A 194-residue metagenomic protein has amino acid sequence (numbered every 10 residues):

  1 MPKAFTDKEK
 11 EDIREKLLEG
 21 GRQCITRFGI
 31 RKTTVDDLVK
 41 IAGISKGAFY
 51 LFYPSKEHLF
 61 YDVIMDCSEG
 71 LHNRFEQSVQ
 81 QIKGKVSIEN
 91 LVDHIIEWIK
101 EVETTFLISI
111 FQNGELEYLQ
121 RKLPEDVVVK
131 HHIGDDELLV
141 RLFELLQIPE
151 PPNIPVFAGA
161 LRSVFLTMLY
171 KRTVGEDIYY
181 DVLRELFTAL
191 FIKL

Functional and structural regions predicted by a protein language model:
M1-F28, D37, I41: Basic, helix-initiating cap at the start of DNA-binding domains
E11-E19, K32, F52-E76: An amphipathic alpha-helix adjacent to DNA-recognition modules
I13, K56, V63, C67 (+4 more regions): Hydrophobic/aromatic residues within well-ordered alpha-helical segments
C24-H58: Helix-turn-helix
D62, E76-T104, Y180: Hydrophobic alpha-helical connector segments
E76, Q120-G159, D181: Amphipathic alpha-helical packing segments from all-alpha helical-bundle domains
E89, D93, I154-R162: Short, well-structured alpha-helical segments
V140-I148, G159, S163-L194: C-terminal peripheral helix-coil segments that are non-catalytic and often amphipathic
